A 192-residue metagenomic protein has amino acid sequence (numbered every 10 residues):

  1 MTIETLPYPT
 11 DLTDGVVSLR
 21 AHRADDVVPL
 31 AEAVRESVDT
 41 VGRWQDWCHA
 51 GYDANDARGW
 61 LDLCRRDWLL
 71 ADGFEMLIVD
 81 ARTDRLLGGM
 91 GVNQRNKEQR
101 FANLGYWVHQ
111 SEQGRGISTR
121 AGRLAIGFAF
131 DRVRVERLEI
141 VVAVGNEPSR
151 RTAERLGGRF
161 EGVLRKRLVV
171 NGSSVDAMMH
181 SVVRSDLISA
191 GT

Functional and structural regions predicted by a protein language model:
M1-P29, A33-T40, E75-T192: Acyl-donor (CoA/ACP) binding surface of acyl/acetyltransferases
R35-V38, H49, R65: Residue-level detector of secondary-structure transition/capping positions
G42-D62: Conserved GNAT-fold acetyl-CoA-binding loop/helix
W44, C48, A71-E75, E136: Short, polar/charged, Gly/Pro-enriched helix-capping and turn/loop motifs at alpha-helix termini and inter-helix linkers
Y52-D53, W68, L187-I188: A short hydrophobic/aromatic micro-motif that marks alpha-helical segments and, especially, helix-coil
L63-C64, F128: A generic secondary-structure signal
R66-A71, G158: Short loop/turn motifs at secondary-structure junctions and domain boundaries
